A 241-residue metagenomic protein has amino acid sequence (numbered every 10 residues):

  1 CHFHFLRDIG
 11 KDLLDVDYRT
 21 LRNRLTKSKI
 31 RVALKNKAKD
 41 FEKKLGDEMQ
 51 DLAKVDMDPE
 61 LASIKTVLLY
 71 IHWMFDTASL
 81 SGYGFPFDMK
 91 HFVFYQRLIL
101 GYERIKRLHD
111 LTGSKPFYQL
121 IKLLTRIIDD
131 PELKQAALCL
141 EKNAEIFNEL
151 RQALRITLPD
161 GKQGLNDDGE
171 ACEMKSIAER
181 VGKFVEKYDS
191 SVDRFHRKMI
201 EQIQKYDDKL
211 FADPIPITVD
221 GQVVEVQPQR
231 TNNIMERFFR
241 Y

Functional and structural regions predicted by a protein language model:
C1-R22: Inter-helix linker motif
V16-L34: A polyampholytic, Gly/Pro-enriched intrinsically disordered region
K29-Y241: Acidic/histidine-rich catalytic cores and adjacent linkers of DNA breakage/strand-transfer/modification proteins
